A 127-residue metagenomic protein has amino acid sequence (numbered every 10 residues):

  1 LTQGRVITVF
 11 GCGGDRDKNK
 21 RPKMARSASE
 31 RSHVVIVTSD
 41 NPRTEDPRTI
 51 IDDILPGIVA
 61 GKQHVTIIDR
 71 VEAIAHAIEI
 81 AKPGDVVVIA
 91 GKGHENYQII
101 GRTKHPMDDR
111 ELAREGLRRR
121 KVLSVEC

Functional and structural regions predicted by a protein language model:
L1-C127: ATP-dependent carboxylate-amine ligase
